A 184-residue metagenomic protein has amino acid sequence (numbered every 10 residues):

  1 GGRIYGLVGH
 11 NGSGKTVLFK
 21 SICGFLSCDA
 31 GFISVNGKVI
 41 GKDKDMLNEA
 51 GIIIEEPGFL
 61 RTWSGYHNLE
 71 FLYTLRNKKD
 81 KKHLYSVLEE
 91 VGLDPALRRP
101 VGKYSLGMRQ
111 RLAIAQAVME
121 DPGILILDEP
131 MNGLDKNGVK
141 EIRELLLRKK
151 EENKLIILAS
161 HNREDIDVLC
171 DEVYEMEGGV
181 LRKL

Functional and structural regions predicted by a protein language model:
V8-H10: The feature captures the beta-strand-to-loop junction immediately N-terminal to the Walker
C23: Helix-to-loop junction immediately C-terminal to a conserved catalytic motif
G31-M46: Conserved ABC transporter NBD signature motif
E70, K81-A96: Conserved ABC ATPase "signature" region
I114: Hydrophobic anchor residue at the start of the ABC signature
L125-E129: Catalytic Walker B motif of ABC-type/P-loop ATPase nucleotide-binding domains
S160-H161: H-loop/switch region of ABC-family ATPase nucleotide-binding domains
